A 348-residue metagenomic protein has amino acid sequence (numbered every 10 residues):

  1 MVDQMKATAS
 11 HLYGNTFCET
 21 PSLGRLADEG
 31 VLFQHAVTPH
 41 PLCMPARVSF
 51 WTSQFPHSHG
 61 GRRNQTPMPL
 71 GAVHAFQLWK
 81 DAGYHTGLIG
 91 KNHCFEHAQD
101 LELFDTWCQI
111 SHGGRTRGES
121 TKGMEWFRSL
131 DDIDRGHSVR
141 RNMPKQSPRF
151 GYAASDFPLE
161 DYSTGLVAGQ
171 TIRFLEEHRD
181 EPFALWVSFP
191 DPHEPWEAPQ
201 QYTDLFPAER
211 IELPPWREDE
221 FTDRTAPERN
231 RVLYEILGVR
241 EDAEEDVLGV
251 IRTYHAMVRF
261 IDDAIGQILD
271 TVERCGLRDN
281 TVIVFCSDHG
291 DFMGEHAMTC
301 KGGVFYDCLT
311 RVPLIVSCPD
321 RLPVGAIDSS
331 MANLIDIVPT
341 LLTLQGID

Functional and structural regions predicted by a protein language model:
M1-D348: Formylglycine-dependent sulfatase
